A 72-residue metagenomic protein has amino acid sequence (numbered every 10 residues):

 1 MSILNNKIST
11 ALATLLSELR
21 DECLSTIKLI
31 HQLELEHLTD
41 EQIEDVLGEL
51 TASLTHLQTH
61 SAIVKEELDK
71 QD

Functional and structural regions predicted by a protein language model:
M1-H37, Q58-S61: N-terminal acidic leader/helix
E34-K70: Short, charge-rich amphipathic interface segments used for partner binding and complex assembly
